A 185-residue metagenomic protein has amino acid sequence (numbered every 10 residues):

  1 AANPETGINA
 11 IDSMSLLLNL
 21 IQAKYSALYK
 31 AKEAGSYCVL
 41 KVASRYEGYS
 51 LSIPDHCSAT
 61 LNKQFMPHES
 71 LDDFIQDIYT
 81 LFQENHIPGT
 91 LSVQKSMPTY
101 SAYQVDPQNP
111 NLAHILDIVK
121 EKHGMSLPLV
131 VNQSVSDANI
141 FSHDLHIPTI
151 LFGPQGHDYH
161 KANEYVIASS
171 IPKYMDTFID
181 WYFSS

Functional and structural regions predicted by a protein language model:
A1-S184: Metal-dependent amide/peptide-bond hydrolase catalytic core, centered on the "pita-bread" metallohydrolase fold
